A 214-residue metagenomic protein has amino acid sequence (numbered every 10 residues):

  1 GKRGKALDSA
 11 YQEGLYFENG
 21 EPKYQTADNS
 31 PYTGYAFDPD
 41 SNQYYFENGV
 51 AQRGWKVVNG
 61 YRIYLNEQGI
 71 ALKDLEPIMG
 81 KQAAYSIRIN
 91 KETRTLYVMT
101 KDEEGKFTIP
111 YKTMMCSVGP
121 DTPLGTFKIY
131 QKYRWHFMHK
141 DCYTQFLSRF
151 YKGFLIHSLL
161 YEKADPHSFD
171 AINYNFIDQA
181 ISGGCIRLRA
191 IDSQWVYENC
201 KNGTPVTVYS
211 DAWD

Functional and structural regions predicted by a protein language model:
G1-A83: Extracellular adhesion/carbohydrate-binding repeat motifs centered on closely spaced tryptophans
G4, G14, N29, G34 (+10 more regions): Glycine-centered flexibility sites
D28, Q68, D102-E104, A212: Solvent-exposed strand-loop boundary residues in beta-sheet-rich modules
T33, P39, G54, N59 (+9 more regions): Residues in flexible loops and secondary-structure boundaries
F37, M99-K101, Y209: A generic structural motif
F46, L65, C116-V118, I129 (+3 more regions): Hydrophobic residues in beta-strands and at strand termini
P77-S168: Gly/Pro-biased beta-strand-loop elements
Y133-D214: Exported/periplasmic cell-wall-interacting domains
